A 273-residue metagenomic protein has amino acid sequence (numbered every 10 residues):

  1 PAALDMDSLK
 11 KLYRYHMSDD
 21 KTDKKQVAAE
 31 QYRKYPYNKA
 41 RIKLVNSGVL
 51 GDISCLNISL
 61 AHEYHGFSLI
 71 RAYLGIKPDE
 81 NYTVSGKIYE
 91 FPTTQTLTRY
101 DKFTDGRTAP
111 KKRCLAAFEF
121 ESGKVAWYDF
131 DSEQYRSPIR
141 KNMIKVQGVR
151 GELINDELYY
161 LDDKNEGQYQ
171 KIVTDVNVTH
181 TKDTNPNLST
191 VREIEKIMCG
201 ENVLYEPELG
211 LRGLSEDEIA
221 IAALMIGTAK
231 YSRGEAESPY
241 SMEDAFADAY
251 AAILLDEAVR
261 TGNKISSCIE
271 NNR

Functional and structural regions predicted by a protein language model:
P1-R33: Beta-strand-loop-alpha-helix segment that lines the small-molecule cofactor/substrate pocket of alpha/beta enzymes
S8-L9, E30, K34-N38, H62-G66 (+1 more regions): Conserved donor sugar-nucleotide recognition element shared by glycan-biosynthetic enzymes
K10-M17, K21, E195-R273: C-terminal helix-rich "cap/oligomerization" subdomain common to oxidoreductases
R14-M17, K43-S47, A72-G75: Short, hinge-like loop/turn segments at secondary-structure boundaries
D20, P36-C55, G66: Rossmann-like NAD(P)H-binding beta-loop-alpha module
G51-K145, Y159, E243-F246, N272: Rossmann-like dinucleotide-binding domain that binds NAD(P)(H)
K124-A222: NAD(P)-dinucleotide binding in Rossmann-like oxidoreductases
